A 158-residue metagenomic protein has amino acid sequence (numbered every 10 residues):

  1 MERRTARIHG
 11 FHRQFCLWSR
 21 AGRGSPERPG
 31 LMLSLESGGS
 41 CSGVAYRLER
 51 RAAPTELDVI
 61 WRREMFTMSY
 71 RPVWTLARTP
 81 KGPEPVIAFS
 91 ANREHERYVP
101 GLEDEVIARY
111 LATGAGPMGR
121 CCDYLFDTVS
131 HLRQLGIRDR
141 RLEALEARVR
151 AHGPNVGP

Functional and structural regions predicted by a protein language model:
M1-P158: Glycine-aromatic micro-motifs
